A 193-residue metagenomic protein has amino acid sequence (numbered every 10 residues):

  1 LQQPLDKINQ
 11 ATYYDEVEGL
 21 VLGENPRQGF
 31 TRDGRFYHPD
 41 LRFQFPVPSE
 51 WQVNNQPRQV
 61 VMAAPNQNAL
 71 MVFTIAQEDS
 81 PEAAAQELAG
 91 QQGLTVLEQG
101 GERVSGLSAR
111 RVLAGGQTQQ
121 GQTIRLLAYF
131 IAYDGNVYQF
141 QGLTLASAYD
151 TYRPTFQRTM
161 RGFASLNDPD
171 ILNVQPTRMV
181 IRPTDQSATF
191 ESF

Functional and structural regions predicted by a protein language model:
Q2-L41, P169-L172: Pan-zinc metallopeptidase signature
P4-A11, R42, E78-E82, A146-Q157 (+1 more regions): Soluble non-cytosolic domains of exported or imported proteins
Q44-G90, G100, G115-T118, T123: Secretory pathway targeting signatures of secreted, lumenal, and periplasmic proteins
Q59, E82-A89, L127-A128, R153-M160 (+1 more regions): Extracytoplasmic/secreted envelope proteins and their assembly/folding machinery, especially bacterial periplasmic
V72-T74, N136-L145: Short, well-ordered beta-strand elements
L88-G135: Signature of long, low-cysteine stretches enriched in small and polar/charged residues
F140-R182: Surface-exposed amphipathic alpha-helical segments
R178-F193: Extracellular disulfide-stabilized recognition modules
